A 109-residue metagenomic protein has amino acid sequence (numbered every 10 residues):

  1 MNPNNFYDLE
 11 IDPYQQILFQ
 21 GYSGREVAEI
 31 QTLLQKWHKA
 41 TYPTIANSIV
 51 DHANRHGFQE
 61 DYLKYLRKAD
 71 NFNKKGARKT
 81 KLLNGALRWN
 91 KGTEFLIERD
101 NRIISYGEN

Functional and structural regions predicted by a protein language model:
P3-R88: Compact soluble domain cores
G92-N109: A short, surface-exposed interaction/processing loop segment used at functional sites
